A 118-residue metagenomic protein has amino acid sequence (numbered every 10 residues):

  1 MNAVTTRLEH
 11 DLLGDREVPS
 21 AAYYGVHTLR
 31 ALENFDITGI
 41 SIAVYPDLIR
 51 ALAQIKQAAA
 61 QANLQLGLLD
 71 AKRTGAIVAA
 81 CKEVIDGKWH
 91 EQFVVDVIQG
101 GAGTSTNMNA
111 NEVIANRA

Functional and structural regions predicted by a protein language model:
M1-A118: Conserved, well-structured ligand/cofactor-binding cores
